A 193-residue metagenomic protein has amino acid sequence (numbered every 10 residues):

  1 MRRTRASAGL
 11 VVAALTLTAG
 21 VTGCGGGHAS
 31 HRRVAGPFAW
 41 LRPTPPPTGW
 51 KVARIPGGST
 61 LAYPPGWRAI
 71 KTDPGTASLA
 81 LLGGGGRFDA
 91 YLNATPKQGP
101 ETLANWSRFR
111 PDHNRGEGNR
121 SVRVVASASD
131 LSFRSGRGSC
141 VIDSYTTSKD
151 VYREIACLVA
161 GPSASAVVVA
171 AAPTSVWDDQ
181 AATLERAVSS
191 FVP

Functional and structural regions predicted by a protein language model:
M1-V11: Bacterial N-terminal signal peptides that target proteins for export
G20-G23: C-terminal motif of bacterial Sec signal peptides marking the signal peptidase cleavage site
G25-G27: Bacterial signal peptide processing site
S30-P45, A69-D178, A182: Conserved polar/disulfide-associated segments of primarily extracytoplasmic proteins
G49-K51: Acidic/histidine-enriched, beta-strand-rich ligand/metal-binding domains
P56-T72: Proline-anchored loop/turn motifs at beta-strand termini and strand-loop-strand connectors
A181-V192: Short, low-complexity, Pro/Ser/Thr/Gly-rich segments in the mature regions of secreted, periplasmic
